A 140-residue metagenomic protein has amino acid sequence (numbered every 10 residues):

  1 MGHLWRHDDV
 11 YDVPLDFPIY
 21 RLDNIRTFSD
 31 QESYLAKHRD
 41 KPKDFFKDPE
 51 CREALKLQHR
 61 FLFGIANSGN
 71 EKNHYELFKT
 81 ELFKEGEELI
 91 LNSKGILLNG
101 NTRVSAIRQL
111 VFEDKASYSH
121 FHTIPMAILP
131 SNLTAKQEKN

Functional and structural regions predicted by a protein language model:
M1-D30: N-terminal extension/subdomain marker
G2-Y11, T80-L82, A116-S119: A general structural signal for short secondary-structure junctions and capping/turn motifs
V10, H38-S93: Short alpha-helix boundary/capping and kink motifs at helix termini
I19-R21, I90-N92, A127: Residues in well-ordered beta-strands of folded domains
D23-S29, L98-N101, T134-K139: Short, solvent-exposed polar/charged micro-motifs at secondary-structure junctions
Q31-A36: Short Gly/aromatic-enriched secondary-structure transition segments
H59-F63, N67, F112, Y118-N140: Amphipathic, charge-rich alpha-helical segments that serve as recognition/docking helices
K84-K115: A sequence-level detector for short glycine-anchored, His/Arg-bearing signature motifs that mark catalytic or binding
